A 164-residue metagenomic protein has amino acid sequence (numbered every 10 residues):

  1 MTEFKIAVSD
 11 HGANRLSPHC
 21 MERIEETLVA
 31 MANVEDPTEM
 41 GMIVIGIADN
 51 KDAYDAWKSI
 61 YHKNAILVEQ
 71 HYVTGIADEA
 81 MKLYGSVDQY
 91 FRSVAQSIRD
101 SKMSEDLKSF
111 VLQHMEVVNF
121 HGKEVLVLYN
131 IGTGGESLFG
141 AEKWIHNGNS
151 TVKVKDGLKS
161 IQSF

Functional and structural regions predicted by a protein language model:
M1-F164: Conserved N-terminal catalytic/coupling substructures associated with nucleotide/phosphate chemistry
